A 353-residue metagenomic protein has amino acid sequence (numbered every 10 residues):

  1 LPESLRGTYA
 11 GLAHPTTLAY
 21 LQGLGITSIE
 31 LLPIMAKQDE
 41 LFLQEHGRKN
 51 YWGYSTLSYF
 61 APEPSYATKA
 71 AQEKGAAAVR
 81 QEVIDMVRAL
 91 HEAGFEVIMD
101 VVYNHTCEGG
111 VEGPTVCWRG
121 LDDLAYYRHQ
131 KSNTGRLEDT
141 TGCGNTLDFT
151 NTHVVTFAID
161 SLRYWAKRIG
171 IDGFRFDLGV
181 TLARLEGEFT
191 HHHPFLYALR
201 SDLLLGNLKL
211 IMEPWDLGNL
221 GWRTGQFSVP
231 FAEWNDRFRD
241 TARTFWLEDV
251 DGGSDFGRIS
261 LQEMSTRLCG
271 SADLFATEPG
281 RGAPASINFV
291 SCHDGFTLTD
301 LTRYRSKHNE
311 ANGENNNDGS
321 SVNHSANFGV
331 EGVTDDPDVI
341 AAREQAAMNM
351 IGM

Functional and structural regions predicted by a protein language model:
P2-G170, L178-S201, K209, G221 (+1 more regions): Substrate-binding/active-site clefts of carbohydrate-active enzymes
G170, L185, H191-M353: Conserved alpha/beta catalytic core and glycan-binding cleft of carbohydrate-active enzymes
F174: Conserved N-terminal phosphate-binding loop of PLP-dependent enzymes in the Aspartate aminotransferase
